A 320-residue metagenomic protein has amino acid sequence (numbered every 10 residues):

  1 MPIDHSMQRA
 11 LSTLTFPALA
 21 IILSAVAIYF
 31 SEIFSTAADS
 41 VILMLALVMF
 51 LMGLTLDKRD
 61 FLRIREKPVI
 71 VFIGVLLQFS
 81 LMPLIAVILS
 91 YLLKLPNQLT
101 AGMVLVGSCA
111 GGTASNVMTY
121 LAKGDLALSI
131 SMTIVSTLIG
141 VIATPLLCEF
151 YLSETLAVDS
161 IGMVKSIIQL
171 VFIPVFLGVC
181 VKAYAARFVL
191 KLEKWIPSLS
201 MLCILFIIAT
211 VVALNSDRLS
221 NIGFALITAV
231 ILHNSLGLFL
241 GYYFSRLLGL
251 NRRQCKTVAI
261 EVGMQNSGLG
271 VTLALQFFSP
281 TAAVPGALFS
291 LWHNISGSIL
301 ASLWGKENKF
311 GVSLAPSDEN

Functional and structural regions predicted by a protein language model:
M1-N320: Alpha-helical transmembrane segments of multi-pass small-molecule/ion transporters
